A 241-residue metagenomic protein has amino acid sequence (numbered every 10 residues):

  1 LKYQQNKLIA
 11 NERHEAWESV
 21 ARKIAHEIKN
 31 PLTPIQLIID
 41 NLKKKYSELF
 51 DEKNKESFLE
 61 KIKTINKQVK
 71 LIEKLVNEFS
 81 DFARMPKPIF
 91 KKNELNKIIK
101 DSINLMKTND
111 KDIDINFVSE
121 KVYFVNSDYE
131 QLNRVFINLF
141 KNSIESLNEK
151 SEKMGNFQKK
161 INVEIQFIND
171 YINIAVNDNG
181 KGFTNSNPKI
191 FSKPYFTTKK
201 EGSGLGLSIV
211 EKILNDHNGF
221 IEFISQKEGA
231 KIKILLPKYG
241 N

Functional and structural regions predicted by a protein language model:
K2-H26, P194: Conserved HAMP-HisKA connector
L32-K70, F90: Histidine phosphotransfer helical core of two-component systems
M85-P88, F124-S127, T198: Conserved micro-motifs of the catalytic ATP-binding
S102, D114-F124: Conserved catalytic submotifs in the C-terminal HATPase_c
E145-F167: ATP-lid-like helix-loop hinge signature
F183-P194: Short conserved segment of the HATPase_c
L214-N215: Detector for a conserved hydrophobic position within an alpha-helical segment of the HATPase_c
